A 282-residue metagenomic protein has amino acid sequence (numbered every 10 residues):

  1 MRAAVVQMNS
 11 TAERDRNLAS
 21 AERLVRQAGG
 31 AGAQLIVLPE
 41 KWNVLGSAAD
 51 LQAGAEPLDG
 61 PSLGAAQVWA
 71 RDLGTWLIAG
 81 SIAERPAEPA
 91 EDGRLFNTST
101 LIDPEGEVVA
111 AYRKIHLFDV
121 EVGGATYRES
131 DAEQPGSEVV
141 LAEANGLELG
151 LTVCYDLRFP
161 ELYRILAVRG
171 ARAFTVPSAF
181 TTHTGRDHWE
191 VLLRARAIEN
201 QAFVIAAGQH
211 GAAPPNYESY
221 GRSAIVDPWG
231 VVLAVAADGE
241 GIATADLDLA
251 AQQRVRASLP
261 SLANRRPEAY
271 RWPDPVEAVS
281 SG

Functional and structural regions predicted by a protein language model:
M1-A4: Extreme N-terminal starter segment of soluble prokaryotic enzymes
Q7-R14: Short polar catalytic/cofactor-binding loops
R14, E22-E105, A111-R113, F180-R196 (+1 more regions): Cys-nucleophile CN-hydrolase/nitrilase-fold catalytic domain and related Cys-dependent amidase chemistry that acts on
R16-V25, R158-R164: Short, acidic/polar
L58-A79, E148, C154-A243: CN hydrolase (nitrilase-like) catalytic-core segments centered on the catalytic cysteine and neighboring Lys/Glu
A79-S81, T98-L101, V140-A142, S223-I225 (+1 more regions): Short beta-strand scaffold segments in enzyme catalytic cores
A87-R169, T182-V191, R256-S261: Active-site catalytic loop in hydrolytic enzyme cores
A250-G282: A short C-terminal boundary segment appended to hydrolase-like catalytic domains
